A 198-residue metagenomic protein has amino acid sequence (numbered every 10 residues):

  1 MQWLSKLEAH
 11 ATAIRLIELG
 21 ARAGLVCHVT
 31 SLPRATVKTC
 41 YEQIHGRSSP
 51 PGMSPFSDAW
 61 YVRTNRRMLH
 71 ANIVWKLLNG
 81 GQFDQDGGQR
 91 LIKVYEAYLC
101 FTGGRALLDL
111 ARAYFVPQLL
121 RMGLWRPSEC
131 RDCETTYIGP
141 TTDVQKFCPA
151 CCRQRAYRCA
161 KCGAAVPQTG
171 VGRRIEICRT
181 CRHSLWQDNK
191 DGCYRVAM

Functional and structural regions predicted by a protein language model:
Q2-A21, L32: Short, amphipathic alpha-helical "recognition" segments used to contact nucleic acids or chromatin
Q2-L4, V29-H45, G52, Q82: Long C-terminal interaction/binding lobes of large macromolecular proteins
A13-I14, A23-C27, W75: Amphipathic alpha-helical segments within well-ordered protein domains
L19-H28, F83-Y98: Short, charged amphipathic recognition helices of the HTH superfamily and cognate SANT/SANTA-like modules
L25-T39, E96-D109: Short, basic interhelical loop/turn and adjoining N-cap of the next helix at nucleic-acid- or acidic-partner-contacting
T39-R67: Short Lys/Arg-enriched helix C-cap and helix-to-coil transition segments that create basic nucleic-acid-contact patches
N65-G87: A structured, charge-rich N-terminal accessory region that forms the first stable segment of a protein and links
G87-M198: Cys/His-clustered metal-coordination modules, chiefly Zn-binding fingers
